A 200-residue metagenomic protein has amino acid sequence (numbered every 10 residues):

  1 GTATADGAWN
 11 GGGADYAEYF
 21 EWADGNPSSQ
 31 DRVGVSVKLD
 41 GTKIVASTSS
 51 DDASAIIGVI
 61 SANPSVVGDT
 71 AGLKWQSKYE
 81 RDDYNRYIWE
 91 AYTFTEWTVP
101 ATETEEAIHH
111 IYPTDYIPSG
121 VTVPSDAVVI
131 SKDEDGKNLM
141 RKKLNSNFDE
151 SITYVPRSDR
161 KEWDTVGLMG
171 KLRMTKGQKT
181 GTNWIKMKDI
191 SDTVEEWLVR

Functional and structural regions predicted by a protein language model:
G1-R200: Extracellular receptor-binding modules and their adjoining Ser/Thr/Gly/Asp/Asn-rich linkers
